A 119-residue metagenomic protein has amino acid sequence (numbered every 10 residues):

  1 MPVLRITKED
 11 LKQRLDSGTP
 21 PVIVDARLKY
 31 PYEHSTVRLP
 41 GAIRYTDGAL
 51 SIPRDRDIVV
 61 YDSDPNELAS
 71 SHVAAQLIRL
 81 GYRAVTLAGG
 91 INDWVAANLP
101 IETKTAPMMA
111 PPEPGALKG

Functional and structural regions predicted by a protein language model:
M1-S17, P21-V22, K29-V59, D64-G119: Rhodanese-like catalytic fold shared by cysteine-dependent sulfurtransferases and DSP/PTP-type phosphatases
